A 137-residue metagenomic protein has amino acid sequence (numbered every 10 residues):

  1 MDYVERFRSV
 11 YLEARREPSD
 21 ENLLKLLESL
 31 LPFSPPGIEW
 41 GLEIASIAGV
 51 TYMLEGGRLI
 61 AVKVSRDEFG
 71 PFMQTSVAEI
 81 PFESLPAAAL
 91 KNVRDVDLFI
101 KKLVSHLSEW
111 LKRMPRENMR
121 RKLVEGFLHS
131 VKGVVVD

Functional and structural regions predicted by a protein language model:
M1-F7, K102-L103, L107-E109, G126: Eukaryotic interaction-scaffold segments
M1-G49, G133-D137: Negatively charged, low-complexity tracts enriched in Asp/Glu with abundant Ser/Thr
F7, Y11-A14, L26-L27, V62 (+4 more regions): Extended hydrophobic/Leu-rich segments
R15-P36, K91, D95-R120: Long, low-complexity, acidic Ser/Pro- and Gly-enriched intrinsically disordered regions in large eukaryotic
V50-E109: Intrinsically disordered, low-complexity regulatory segments enriched in Ser/Thr/Pro and charged residues
K112-D137: Low-complexity intrinsically disordered segments
